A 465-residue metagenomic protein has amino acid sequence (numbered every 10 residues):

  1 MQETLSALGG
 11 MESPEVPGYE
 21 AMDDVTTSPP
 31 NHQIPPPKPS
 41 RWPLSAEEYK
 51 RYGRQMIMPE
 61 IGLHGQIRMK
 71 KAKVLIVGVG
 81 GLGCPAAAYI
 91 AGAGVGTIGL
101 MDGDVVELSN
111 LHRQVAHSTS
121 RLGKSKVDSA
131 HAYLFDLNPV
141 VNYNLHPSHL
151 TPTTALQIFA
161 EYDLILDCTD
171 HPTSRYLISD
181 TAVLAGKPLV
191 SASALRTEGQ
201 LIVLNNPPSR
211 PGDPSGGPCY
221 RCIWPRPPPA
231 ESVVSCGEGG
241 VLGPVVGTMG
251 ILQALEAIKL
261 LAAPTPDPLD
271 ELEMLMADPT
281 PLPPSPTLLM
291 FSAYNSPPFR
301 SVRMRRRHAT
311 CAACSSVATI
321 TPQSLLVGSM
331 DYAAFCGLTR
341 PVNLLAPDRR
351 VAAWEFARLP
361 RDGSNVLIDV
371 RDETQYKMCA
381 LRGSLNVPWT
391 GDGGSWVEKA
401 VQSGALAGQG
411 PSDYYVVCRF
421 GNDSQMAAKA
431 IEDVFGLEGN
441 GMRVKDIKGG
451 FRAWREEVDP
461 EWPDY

Functional and structural regions predicted by a protein language model:
M1-S28, I34-P36, M290-R300, R305-D362 (+3 more regions): Rhodanese-like catalytic fold shared by cysteine-dependent sulfurtransferases and DSP/PTP-type phosphatases
M1-W42, V74, A160-L164, C168-L345: Glycine-rich phosphate/adenylate-binding loop
P30-P37, T97-N138: Glycine-rich phosphate-binding loop and adjoining beta1-alpha1-beta2 segment of Rossmann-like nucleotide-binding folds
R41, E47-V74, S232-V233, L406: A short, basic/flexible loop-to-alpha-helix module at the beginning of a structural domain
G65, G123-R175: A structured beta-alpha segment of the ubiquitous adenosine-cofactor-binding alpha/beta core
L75-V79, L100, V416: Hydrophobic Val/Ile/Leu positions in short beta-strands of Rossmann-like dinucleotide-binding domains
L82-G83, D423: Hydrophobic/small residue at the entry helix of a nucleotide-binding pocket
L367-D369: Structural scaffold elements adjacent to functional motifs in cytosolic proteins
